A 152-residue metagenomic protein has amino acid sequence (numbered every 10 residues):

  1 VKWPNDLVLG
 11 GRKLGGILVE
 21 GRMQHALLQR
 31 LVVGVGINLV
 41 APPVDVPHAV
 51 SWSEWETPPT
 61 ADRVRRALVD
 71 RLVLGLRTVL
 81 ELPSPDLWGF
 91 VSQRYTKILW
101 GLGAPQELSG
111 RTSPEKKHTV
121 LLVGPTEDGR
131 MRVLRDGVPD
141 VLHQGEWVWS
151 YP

Functional and structural regions predicted by a protein language model:
V1-W3: General beta-strand structural signal in soluble alpha/beta enzymes
L9-P152: Long, positively charged amphipathic alpha-helical accessory segments at protein N-termini or as interdomain linkers
